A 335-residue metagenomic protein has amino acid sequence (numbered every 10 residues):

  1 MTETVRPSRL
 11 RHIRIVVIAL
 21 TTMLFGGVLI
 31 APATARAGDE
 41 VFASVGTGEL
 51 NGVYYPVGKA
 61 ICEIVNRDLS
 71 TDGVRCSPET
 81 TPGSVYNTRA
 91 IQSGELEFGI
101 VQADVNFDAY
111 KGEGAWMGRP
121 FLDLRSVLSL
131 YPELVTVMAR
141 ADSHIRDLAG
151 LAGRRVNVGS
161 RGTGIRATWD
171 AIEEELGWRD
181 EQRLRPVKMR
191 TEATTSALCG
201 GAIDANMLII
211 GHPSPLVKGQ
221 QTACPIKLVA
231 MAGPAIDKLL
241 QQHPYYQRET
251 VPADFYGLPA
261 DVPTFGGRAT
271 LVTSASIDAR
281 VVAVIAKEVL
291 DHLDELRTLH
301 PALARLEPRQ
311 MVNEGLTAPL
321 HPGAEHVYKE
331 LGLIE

Functional and structural regions predicted by a protein language model:
M1-H12: N-terminal secretory signal peptides that target proteins for export/translocation
V16-V28: Bacterial N-terminal signal peptides
G38-D108, M117: N-terminal (or domain-start) structured segment
E40-D68, V74, E133-G200, D294 (+3 more regions): Bilobed "Venus flytrap"/periplasmic-binding protein-like clamshell domains and structurally analogous long
A103-V105, G112-A115, S143, D180-I277: Pocket-lining segment of extracytoplasmic ligand-binding domains
M117-L130, V135, D254-P263: A structural signal for short loop-to-beta-strand junctions that line the ligand-binding cleft of periplasmic/secreted
R154-A171, Y245-N313: Ligand-binding clefts/hinges and TM-proximal coupling segments of bilobed small-molecule sensing domains
A193, C199-G201, I210-L228, A235-K238 (+2 more regions): An extracytoplasmic/periplasmic, membrane-proximal ligand-sensing/linker region
